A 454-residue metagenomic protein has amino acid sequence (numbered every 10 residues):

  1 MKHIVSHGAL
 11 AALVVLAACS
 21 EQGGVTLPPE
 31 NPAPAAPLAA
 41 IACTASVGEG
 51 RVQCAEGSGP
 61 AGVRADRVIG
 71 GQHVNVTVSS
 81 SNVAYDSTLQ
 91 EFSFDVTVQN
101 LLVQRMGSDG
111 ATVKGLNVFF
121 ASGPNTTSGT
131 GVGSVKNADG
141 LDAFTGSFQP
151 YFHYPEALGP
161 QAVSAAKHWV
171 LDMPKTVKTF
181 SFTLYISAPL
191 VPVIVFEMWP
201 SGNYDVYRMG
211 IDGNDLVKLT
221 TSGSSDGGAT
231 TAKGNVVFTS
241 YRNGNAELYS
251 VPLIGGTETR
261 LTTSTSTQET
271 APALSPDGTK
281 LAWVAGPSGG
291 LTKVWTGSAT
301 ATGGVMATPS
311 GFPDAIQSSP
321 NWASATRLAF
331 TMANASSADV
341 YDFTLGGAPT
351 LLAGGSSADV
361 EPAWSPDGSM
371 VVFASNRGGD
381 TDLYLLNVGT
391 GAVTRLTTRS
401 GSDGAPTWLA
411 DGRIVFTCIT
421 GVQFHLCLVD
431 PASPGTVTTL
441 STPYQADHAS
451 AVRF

Functional and structural regions predicted by a protein language model:
V15-A18: C-terminal motif of bacterial Sec signal peptides marking the signal peptidase cleavage site
S20-G23: Bacterial signal peptide processing site
A36-L89: Low-complexity, acidic Ser/Thr/Pro/Gly-rich terminal tails and inter-domain linkers that flank the onset of structured
T88-D95, S164-K167: Short, solvent-exposed loop/turn segments enriched in Ser/Thr/Gly
T97-G110: Asparagine-centered strand-capping/turn motif at beta-strand->loop junctions
S134-K175: Intrinsically disordered, low-complexity Pro/Gly/Ser/Thr-rich segments with frequent PxxP/GP/PP motifs and embedded
A165-V191: Terminal connector regions
V191-F454: Sequence signature of WD/YWTD-type beta-propeller architectures
